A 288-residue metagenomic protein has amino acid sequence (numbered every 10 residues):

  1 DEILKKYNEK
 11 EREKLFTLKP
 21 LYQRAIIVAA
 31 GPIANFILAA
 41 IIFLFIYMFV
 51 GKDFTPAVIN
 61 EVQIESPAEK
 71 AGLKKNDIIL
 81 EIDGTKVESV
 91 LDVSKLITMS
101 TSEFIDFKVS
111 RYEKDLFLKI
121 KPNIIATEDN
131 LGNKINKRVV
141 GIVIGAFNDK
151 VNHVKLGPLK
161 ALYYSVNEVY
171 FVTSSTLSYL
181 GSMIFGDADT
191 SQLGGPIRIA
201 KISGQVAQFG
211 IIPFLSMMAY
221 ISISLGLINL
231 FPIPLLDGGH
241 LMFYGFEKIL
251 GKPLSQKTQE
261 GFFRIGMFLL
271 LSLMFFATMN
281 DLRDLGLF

Functional and structural regions predicted by a protein language model:
D1-E61, F214, G261-M274: Internal alpha-helical transmembrane segments
K6-Y22, A126-L227, L241-I265, F276-F288: Functional transmembrane alpha-helices
I42, I46-G51, F185-G186, Q208 (+2 more regions): Short helix-capping/hinge motifs at transmembrane helix termini and TM-loop junctions
V50-E69, K74, F288: Alpha-helical transmembrane signal-anchor/signal-peptide segments
I64, G84, G238, G251: Short, conserved catalytic or interaction motifs in soluble domains
A68-V90, V169, F262: Conserved PDZ fold ligand-binding element
K74, L80-E81, K95-V139, V143: PDZ-domain C-terminal substructure recognizer with occasional recognition of PDZ-binding tails
F231-L241: Transmembrane helix boundary and interhelical junction motifs in multipass membrane proteins
